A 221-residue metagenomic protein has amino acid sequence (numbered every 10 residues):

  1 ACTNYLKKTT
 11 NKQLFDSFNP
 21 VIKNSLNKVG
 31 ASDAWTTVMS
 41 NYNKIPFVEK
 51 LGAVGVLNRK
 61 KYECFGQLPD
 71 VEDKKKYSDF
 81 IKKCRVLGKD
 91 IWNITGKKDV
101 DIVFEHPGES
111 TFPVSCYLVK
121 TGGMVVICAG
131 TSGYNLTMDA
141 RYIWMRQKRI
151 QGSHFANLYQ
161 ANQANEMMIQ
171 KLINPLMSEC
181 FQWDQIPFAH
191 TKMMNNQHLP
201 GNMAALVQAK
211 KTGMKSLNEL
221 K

Functional and structural regions predicted by a protein language model:
N4-K7, F15-D16, L26-S110: Adenosine-nucleotide cofactor-binding segment
Q13-D16, P113, L158-K221: C-terminal hydrophobic helical "lid"/dimerization subdomain of Rossmann-like NAD(P)H-dependent oxidoreductases
S40-F47, Y134-A140, A161: Short, glycine/polar-rich helix-capping loops at beta-to-alpha or helix-loop-helix junctions that flank or form
N41, T131, A156: Residues in the short beta-alpha loop(s) of Rossmann-like NAD(P)-binding domains
L57, G123-C128, M138-M177: Rossmann-fold dehydrogenase core element
E109-S110, T131-S132, K210-K211: Short glycine-rich anion-binding loops that position phosphate/pyrophosphate groups of nucleotides and phosphorylated
V119-K120: Helix-to-beta-strand junctions that scaffold the AdoMet/dcAdoMet cofactor pocket in Class I SAM-dependent enzymes
